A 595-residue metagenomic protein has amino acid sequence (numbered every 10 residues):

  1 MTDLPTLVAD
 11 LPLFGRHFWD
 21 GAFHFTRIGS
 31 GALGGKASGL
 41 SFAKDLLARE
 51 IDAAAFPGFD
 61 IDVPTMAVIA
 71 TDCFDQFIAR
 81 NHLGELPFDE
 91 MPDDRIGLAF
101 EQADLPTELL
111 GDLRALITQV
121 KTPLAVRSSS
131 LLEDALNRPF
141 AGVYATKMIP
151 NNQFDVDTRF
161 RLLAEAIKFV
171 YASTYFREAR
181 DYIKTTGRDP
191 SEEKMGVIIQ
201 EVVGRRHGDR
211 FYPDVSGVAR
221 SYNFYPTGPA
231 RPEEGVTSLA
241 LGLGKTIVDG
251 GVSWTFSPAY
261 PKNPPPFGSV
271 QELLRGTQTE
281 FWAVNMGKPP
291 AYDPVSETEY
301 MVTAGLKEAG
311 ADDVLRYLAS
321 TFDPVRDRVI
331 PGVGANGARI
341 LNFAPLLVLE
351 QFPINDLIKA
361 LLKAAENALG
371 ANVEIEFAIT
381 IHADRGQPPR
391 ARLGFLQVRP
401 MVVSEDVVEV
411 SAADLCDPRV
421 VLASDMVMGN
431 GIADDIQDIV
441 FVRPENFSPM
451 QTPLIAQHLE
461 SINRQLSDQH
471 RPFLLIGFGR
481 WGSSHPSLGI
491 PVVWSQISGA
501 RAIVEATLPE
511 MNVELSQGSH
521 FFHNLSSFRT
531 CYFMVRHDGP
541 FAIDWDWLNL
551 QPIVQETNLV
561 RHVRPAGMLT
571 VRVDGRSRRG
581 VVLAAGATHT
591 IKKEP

Functional and structural regions predicted by a protein language model:
M1-T2: Long, low-complexity, serine/proline/glycine-rich intrinsically disordered regulatory regions that flank/link signaling
T6-A55, D104-T507, N524-S527, E556-E594: Conserved mixed alpha/beta core segments that line enzyme active sites in large multi-domain catalysts
A53-V63, A67: An N-terminal structural lobe/cap that precedes and organizes the functional/catalytic core across diverse proteins
T65-I96: Extended, well-ordered alpha-helical scaffold/bundle regions in very large, multi-domain proteins
F88, G97-E101, L346-E350: Glycine-rich tight-turn/loop motif centered on a GG-T
D94-E108: Metal-assisted phosphate- and nucleotidyl-transfer catalytic regions
L508-N549: Polybasic, proline/glycine-rich intrinsically disordered low-complexity segments
